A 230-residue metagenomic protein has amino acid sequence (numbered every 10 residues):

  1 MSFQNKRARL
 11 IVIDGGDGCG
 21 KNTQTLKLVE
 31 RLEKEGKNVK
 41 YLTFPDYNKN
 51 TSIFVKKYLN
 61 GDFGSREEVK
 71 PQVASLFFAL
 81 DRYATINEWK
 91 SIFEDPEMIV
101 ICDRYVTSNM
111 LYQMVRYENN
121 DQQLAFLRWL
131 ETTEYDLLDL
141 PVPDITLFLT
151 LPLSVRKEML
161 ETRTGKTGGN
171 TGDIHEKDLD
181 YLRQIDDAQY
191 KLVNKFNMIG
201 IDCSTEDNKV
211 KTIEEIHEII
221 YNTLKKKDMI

Functional and structural regions predicted by a protein language model:
S2-Q4, V29, S154-I230: NTP-dependent small-molecule kinase module
K6-L10: Pre-Walker A (Motif I) flank of P-loop NTPase domains
I13: Hydrophobic anchor at the beta1->P-loop junction of P-loop NTPases
G16: P-loop (Walker A) phosphate-binding loop of NTP-binding proteins
K21: Conserved lysine of the Walker
Q24: Hydrophobic positions on the alpha1 helix immediately C-terminal to the Walker A/P-loop
K37-L138: ATP-dependent small-molecule kinase phosphotransfer cores that center on conserved nucleotide phosphate-binding segments
T107-D187: A glycine- and Lys/Arg-enriched "phosphate-lid" helix/loop adjacent to the NTP-binding pocket of small-molecule kinases
